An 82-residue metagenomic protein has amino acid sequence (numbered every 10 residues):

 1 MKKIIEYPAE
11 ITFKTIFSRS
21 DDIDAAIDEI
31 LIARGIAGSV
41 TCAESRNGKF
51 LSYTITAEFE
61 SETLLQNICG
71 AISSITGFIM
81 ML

Functional and structural regions predicted by a protein language model:
M1-S52, T56-L82: Long, contiguous binding/interaction regions
